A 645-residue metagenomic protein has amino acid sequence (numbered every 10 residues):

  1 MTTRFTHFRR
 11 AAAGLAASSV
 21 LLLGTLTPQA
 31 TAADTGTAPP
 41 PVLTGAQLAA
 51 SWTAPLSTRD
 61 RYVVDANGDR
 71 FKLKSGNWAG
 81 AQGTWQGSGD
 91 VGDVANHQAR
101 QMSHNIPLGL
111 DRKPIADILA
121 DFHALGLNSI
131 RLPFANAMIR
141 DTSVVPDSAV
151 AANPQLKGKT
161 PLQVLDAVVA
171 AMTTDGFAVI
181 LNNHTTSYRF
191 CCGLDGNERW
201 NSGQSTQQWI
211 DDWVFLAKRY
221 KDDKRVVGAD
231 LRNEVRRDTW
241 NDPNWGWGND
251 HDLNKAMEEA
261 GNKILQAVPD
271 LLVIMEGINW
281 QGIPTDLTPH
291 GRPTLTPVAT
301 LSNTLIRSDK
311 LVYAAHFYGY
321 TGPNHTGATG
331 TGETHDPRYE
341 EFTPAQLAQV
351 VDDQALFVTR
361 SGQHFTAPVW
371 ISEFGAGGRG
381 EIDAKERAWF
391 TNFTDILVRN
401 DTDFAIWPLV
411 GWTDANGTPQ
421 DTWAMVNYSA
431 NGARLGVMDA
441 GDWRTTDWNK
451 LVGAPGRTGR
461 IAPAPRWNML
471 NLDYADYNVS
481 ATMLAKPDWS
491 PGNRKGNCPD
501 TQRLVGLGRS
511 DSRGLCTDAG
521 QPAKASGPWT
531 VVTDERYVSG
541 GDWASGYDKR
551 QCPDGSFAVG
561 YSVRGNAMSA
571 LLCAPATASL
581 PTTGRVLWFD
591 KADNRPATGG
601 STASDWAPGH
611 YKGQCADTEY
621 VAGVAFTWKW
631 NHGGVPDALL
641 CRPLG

Functional and structural regions predicted by a protein language model:
M1-D34: Secretory targeting and sorting signals
A32-S129: N-terminal carbohydrate-binding accessory modules
P55, Q98-P107, D111, N201-G203 (+2 more regions): Extracellular glycoside hydrolase catalytic/binding regions
G76-A81, P133-A137, N182-T186, D230-V235 (+5 more regions): Active-site-proximal beta-strand/loop segments in catalytic clefts of secreted hydrolases
S88-V94, Q98-S103, N136-P161, R189-Q204 (+3 more regions): Surface-exposed, active-site-proximal loop segments in enzymatic domains
Q101-I130, M138-R140, P146-G228, K255-K263: An active-site-proximal structural segment forming one wall of the substrate-binding cleft that immediately precedes
G380-D473: Aromatic-rich peripheral "rim/lid" segments of glycoside hydrolase catalytic domains that contact and position glycan
M469-G645: Lectin-type carbohydrate-recognition ectodomains
